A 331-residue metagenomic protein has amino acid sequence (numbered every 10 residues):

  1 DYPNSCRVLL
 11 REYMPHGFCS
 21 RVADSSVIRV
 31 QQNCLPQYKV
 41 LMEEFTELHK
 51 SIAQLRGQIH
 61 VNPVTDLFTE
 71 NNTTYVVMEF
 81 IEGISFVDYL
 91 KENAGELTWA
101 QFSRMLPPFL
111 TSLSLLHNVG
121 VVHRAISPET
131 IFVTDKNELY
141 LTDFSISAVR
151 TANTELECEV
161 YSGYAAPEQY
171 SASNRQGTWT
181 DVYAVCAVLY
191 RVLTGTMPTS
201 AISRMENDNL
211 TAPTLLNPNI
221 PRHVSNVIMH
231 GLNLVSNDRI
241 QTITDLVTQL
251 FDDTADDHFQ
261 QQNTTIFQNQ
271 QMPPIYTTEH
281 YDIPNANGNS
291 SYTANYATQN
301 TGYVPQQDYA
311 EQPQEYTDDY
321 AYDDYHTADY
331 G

Functional and structural regions predicted by a protein language model:
Y2-T46: ATP-binding glycine-rich loop module of kinase domains
V40, L48-I59: Structural motif at the C-terminus of the N-lobe alphaC helix and the adjacent alphaC-beta4 loop of the Hanks-type
D66-L67: Activation-segment/catalytic-loop signature of the eukaryotic protein kinase fold
N71-S85: Conserved short submotifs of the Hanks-type protein kinase catalytic core that shape the nucleotide-binding pocket
F86-L97: AlphaC helix of the protein kinase catalytic domain
M105-L106: Activation segment signature within eukaryotic-like protein kinase domains
L113, H117-V133: Catalytic-loop of the protein kinase fold
G163-F259: C-terminal lobe helix-coil module of Hanks-type protein kinase domains
